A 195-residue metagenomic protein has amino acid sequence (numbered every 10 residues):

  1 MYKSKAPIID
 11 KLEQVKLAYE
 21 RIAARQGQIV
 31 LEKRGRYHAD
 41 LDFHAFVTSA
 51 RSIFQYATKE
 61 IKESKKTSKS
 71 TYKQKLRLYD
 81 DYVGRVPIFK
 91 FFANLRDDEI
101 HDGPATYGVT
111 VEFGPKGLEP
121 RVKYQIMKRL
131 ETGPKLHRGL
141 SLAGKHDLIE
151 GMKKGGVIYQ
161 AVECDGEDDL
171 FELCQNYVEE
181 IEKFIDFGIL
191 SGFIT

Functional and structural regions predicted by a protein language model:
M1-H44, K62-T195: Acidic, Ser/Thr/Gly/Pro-rich intrinsically disordered interaction regions
